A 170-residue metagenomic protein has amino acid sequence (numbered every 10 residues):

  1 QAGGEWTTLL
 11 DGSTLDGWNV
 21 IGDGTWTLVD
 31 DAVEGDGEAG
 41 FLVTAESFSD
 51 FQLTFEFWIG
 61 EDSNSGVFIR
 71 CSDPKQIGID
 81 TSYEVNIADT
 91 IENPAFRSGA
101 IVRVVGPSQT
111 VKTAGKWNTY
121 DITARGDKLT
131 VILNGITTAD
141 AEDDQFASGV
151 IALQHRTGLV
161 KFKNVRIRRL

Functional and structural regions predicted by a protein language model:
Q1-L170: Carbohydrate-interacting regions of secretory-pathway proteins
